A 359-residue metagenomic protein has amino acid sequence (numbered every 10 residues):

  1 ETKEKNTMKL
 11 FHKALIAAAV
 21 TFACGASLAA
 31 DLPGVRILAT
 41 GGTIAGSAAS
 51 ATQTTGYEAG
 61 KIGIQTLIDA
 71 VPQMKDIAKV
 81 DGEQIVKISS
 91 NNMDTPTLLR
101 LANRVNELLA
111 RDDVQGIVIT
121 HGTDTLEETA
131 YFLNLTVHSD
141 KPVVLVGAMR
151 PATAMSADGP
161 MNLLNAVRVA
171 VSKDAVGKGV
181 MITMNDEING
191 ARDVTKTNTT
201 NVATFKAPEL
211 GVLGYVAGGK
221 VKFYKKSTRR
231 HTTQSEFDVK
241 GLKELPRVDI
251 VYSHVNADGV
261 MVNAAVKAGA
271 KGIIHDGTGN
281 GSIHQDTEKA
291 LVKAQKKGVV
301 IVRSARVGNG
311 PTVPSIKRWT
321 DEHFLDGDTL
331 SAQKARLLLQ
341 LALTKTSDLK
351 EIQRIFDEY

Functional and structural regions predicted by a protein language model:
E1-T7: Short, Lys/Arg-enriched N-terminal segments with co-localized hydrophobic residues within the first ~10-30 amino acids
M8-A29: Gram-negative bacterial Sec-dependent N-terminal signal peptides
A30-E107, K289: ATP/NTP phosphate-donor binding region
L38, G42, G63-M74, G190-G272 (+1 more regions): Accessory alpha-helical/coil subdomains and C-terminal extensions that flank or cap enzyme catalytic cores
A51-G60, T125, Y131-V144, G159-N165 (+2 more regions): A glycine- and small-aliphatic-rich helix-loop capping segment at beta-alpha/alpha-beta transitions that lines
I119-K141, I283-V292: Short Gly/Thr/Asp-enriched flexible loops that form oxyanion-binding sites at enzyme active sites
L145-A217: Internal gly/pro-rich beta-alpha loop/helix module that stabilizes soluble enzyme cofactors or their anionic handles
N280-Y359: C-terminal non-catalytic interaction/assembly regions of soluble proteins
